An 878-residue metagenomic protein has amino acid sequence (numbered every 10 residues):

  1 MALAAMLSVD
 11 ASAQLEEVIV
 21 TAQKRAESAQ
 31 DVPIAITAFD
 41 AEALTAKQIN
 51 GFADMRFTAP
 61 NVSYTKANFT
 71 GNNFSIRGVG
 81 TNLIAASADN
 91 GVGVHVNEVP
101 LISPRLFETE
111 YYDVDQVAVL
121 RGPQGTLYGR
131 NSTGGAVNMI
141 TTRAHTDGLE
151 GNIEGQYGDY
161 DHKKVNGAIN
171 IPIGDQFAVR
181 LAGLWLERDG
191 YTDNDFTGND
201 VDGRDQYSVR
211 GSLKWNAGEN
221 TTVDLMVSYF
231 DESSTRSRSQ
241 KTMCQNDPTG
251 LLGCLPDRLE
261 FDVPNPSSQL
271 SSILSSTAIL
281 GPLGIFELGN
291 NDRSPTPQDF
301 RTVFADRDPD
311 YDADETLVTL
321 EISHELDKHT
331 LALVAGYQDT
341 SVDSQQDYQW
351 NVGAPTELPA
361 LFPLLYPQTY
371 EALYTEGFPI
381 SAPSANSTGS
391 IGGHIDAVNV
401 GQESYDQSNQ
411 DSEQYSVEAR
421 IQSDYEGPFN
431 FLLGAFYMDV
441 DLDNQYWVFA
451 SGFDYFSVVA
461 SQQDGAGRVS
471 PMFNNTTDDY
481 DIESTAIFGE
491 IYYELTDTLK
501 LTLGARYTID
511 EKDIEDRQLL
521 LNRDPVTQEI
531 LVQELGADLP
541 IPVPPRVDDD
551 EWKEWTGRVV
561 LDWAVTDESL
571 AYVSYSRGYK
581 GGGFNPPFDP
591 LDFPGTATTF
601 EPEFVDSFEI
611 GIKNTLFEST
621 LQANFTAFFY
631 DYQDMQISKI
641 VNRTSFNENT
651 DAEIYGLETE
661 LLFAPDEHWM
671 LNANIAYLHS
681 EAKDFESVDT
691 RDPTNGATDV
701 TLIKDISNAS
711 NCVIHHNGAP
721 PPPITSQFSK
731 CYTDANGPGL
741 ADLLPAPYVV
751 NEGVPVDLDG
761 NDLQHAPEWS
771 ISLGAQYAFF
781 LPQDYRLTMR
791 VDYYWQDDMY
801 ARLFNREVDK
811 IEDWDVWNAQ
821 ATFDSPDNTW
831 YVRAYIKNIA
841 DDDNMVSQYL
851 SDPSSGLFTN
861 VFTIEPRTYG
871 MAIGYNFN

Functional and structural regions predicted by a protein language model:
Q14-T146, I610: Acidic, small-polar-rich N-terminal luminal/periplasmic segments of exported/outer-membrane proteins
D89-G91, S103, Y112-R121, T126-V209 (+3 more regions): Outer-membrane beta-barrel translocator/receptor signature
Q156-K164, G174, L186-T222, D231-R238 (+9 more regions): Outer-membrane beta-barrel proteins
T192-D200, S237-F304, Q349-Y405, W447-T477 (+5 more regions): Solvent-exposed loop segments that connect transmembrane elements
N216, I421-D424, N430, G434-M438 (+1 more regions): Structural signature of Gram-negative outer-membrane beta-barrels, strongest in the C-terminal barrel of TonB-dependent
E321-L326, T330-G336, V342-Q346, D567-K580 (+2 more regions): Membrane-embedded beta-barrel scaffold of Gram-negative outer-membrane proteins
A627-D631, E648-L803, A872-N876: Gram-negative outer-membrane beta-barrel transporters
S680, D792-R802, F823-N878: C-terminal beta-signal and adjacent terminal beta-strands/loops of Gram-negative outer-membrane beta-barrel proteins
